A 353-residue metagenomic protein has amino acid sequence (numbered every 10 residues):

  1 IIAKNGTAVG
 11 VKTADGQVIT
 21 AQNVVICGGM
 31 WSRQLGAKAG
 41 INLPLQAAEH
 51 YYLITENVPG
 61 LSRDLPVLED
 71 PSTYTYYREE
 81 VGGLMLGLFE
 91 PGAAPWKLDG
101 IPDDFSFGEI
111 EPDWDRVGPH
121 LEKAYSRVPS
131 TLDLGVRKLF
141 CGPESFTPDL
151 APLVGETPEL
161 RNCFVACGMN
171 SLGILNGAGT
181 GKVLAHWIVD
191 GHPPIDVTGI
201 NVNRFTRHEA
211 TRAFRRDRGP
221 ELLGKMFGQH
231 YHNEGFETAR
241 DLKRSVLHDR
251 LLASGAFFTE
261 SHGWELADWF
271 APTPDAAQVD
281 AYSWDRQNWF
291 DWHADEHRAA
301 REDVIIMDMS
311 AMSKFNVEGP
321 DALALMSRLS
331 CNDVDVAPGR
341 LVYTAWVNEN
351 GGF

Functional and structural regions predicted by a protein language model:
I1-E111, P119-V128, R212-K225, H230-G235 (+2 more regions): Flavin-dependent oxidoreductases
I2-V9, S145-L150, L160, F353: A short, glycine/Asx- and small/polar-enriched loop/turn that sits immediately N-terminal to a beta-strand
I41, H186, D190, S327-D335: Short, intrinsically disordered, mixed-charge
N42-L45, G191-D196, F257-F258: A short alpha-helix-loop-beta-strand transition element characteristic of N-terminal alpha/beta dinucleotide-binding
G60, G82, P91-G92, E159 (+5 more regions): Short, glycine-/Ser/Thr-/acidic-enriched flexible segments
S72, V81, D103, G108-K243: C-terminal catalytic lobe of FAD-dependent flavoproteins
I195, V202-F353: Glycine/proline-enriched, intrinsically flexible loops and inter-domain linkers
